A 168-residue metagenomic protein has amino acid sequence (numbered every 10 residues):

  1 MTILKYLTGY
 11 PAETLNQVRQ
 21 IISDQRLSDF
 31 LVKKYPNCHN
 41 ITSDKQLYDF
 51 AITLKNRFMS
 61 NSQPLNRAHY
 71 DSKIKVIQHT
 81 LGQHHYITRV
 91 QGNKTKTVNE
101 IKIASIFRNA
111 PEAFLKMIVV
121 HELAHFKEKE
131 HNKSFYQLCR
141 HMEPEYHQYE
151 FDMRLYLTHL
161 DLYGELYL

Functional and structural regions predicted by a protein language model:
M1-K116, F126-L168: Active-site-proximal or metal-binding-adjacent scaffold patches in catalytic folds
V119: Histidine-centered acyl-transfer/condensation active-site motif and its immediate structural neighborhood
E122: Walker B catalytic acidic pair
